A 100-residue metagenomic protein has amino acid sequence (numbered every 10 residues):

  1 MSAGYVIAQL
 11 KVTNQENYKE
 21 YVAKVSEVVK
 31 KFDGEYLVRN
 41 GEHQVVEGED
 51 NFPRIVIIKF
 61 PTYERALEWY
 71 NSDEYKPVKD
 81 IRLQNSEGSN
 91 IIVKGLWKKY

Functional and structural regions predicted by a protein language model:
M1-I55, P61-N71, K94-Y100: Short S/T/G/P-rich N-terminal loop/turn motif that feeds into the first structured element of a domain
R54-V56, G88-S89: Generic beta-strand structural signal
L67-W69, E74-I91: C-terminal structural segments of small proteins and small subunits
